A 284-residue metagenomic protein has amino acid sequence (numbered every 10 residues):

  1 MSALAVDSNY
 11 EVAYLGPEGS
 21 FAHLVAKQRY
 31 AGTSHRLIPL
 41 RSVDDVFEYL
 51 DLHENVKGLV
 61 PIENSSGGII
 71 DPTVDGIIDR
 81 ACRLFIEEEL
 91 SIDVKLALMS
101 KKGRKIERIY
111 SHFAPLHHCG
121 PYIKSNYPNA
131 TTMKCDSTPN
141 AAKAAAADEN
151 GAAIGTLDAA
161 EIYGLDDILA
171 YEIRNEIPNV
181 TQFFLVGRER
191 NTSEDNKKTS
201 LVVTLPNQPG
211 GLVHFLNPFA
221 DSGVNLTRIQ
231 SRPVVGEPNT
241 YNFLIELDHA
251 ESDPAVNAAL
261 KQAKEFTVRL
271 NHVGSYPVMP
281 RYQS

Functional and structural regions predicted by a protein language model:
M1-S284: Domain-level signature for soluble enzymes in the chorismate/prephenate branch of the shikimate pathway
